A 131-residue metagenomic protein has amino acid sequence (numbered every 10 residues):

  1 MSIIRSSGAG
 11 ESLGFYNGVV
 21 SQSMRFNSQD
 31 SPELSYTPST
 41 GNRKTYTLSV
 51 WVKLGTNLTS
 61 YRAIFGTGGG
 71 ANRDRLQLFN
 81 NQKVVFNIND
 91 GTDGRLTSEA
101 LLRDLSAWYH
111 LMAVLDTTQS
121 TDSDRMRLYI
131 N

Functional and structural regions predicted by a protein language model:
M1-K44, N81-G94: Low-complexity, glycine/proline/serine-rich flexible segments
M24, I64-F65, L111: Well-ordered beta-strand positions enriched in small/hydrophobic/aromatic, beta-favoring residues
Q29-N87, Q119-D122: Extracellular glycan-recognition modules
K44-T45, L105, N131: A generic "functional-site adjacency" signal
V50, S106-T117, L128: Short tryptophan-centered beta-strand motifs in secreted/extracellular beta-sheet-rich domains of glycan-recognition
G70, N89-G91, N131: Change "in extracellular beta-sheet-rich domains … of secreted and cell-surface proteins" to "in beta-sheet-rich domains
F86-H110: Short, aromatic/His-centered strand-loop micro-motif at the edge of beta-sheets
D124-R125, Y129-N131: Short strand-turn-strand beta-turns centered on an Asx-Gly dipeptide
